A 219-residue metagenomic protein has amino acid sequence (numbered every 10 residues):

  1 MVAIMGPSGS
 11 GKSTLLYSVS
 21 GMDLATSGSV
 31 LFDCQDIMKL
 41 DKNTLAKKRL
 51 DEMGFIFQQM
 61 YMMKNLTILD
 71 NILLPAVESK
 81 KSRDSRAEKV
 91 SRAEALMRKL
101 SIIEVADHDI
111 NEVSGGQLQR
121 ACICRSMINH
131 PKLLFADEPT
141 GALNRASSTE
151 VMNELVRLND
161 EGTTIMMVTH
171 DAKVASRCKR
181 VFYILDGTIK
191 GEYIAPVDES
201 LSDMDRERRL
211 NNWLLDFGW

Functional and structural regions predicted by a protein language model:
S20: Helix-to-loop junction immediately C-terminal to a conserved catalytic motif
G28-D36: Conserved ABC transporter NBD signature motif
Q35-D36, L73, R86-V105: Conserved ABC ATPase "signature" region
L66-P75: Short coil-to-helix segment of the ABC ATPase nucleotide-binding domain corresponding to the Q-loop/switch region
D109-V113, Q117-Q119: Conserved ABC ATPase signature
S126-M127: ABC ATPase C-loop
H130: Conserved catalytic motifs of ABC-family nucleotide-binding domains
L134-D137: Catalytic Walker B motif of ABC-type/P-loop ATPase nucleotide-binding domains
